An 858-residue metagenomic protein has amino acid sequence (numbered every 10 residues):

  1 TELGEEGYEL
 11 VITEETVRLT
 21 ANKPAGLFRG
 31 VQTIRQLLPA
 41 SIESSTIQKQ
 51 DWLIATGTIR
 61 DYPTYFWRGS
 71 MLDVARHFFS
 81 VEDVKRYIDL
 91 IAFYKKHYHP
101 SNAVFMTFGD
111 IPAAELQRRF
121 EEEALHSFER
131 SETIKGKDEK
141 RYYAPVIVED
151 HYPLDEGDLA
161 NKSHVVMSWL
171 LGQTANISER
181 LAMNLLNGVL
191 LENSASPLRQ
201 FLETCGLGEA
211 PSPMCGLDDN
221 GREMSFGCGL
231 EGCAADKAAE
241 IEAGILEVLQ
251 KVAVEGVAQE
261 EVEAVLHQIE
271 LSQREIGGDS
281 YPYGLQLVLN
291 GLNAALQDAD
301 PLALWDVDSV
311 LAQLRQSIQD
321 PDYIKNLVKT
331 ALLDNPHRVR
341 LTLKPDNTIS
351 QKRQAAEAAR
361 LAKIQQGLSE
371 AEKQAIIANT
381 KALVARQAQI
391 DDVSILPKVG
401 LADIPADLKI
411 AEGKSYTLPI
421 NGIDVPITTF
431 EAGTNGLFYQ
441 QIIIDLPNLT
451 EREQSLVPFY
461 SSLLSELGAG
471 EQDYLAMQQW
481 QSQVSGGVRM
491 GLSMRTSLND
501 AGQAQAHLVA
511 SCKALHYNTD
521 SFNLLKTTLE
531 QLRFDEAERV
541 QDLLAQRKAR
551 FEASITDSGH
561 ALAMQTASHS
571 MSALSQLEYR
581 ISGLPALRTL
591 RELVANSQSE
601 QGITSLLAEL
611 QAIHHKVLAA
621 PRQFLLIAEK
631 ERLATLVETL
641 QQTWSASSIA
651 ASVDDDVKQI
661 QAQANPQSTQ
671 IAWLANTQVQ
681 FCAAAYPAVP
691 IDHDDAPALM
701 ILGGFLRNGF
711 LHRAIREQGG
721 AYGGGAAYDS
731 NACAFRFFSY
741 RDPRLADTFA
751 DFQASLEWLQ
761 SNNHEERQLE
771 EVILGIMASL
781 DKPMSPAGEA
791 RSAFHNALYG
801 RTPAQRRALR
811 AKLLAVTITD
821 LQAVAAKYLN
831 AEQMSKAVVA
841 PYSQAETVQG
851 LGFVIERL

Functional and structural regions predicted by a protein language model:
T1-T64: Contiguous, structured surface segment used for ligand recognition
T64-A92, K96: Substrate-binding cleft of carbohydrate-active enzyme catalytic domains
A92-L154, L159-N161, V166: Hydrophobic, small-residue-rich alpha-helical packing segments that form membrane-like cores
F93-E123, G583, L606-L640, Q833-M834: Non-catalytic, conformational "gating/processing" segments within enzyme and secreted inhibitor domains
N102-F108, K162-G172, F201-Q316, P336-D346 (+6 more regions): M16 family metallopeptidases and their MPP-like homologs
A113, Q117-S131, E255, D334-H337 (+1 more regions): Extended, regular secondary-structure scaffolds
E132-A195, P282-P301, Q365-S465, I627 (+2 more regions): His/Glu-based metal-binding/catalytic segments typifying zinc-dependent metallopeptidases
N335, Y416, L590-L606, L610-H615: Aromatic-residue-lined binding/catalytic grooves and analogous aromatic/hydrophobic interfacial grooves in multimeric
